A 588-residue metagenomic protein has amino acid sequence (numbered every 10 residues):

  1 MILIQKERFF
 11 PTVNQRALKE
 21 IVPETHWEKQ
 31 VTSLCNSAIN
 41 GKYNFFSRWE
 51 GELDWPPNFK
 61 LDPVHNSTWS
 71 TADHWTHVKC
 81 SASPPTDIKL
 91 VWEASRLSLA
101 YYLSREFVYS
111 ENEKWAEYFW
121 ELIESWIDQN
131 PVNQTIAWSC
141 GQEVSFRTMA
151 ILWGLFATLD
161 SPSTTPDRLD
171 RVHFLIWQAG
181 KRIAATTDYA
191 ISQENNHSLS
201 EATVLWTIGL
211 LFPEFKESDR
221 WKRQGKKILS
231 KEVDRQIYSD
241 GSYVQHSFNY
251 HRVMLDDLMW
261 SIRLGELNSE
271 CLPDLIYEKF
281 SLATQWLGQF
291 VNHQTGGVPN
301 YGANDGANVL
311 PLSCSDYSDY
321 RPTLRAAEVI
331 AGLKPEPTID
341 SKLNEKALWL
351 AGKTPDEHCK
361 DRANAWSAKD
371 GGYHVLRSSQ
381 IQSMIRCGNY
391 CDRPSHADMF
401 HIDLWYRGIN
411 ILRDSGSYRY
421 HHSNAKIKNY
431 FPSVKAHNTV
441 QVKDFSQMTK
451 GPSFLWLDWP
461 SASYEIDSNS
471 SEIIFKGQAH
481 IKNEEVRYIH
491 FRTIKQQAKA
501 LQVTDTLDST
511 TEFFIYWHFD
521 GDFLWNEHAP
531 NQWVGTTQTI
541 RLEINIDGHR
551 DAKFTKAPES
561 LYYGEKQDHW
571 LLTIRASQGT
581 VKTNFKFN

Functional and structural regions predicted by a protein language model:
M1-A82, K89-V91: Extended, charge-enriched "interface" segments that sit outside catalytic cores
R8-F10, N14-I21, H401-I402, Y406-H421 (+1 more regions): Acidic-aromatic substrate-binding/catalytic surfaces of carbohydrate-active enzymes
W69-S81, P85-S281, G297: Aromatic-lined, polymer-binding surfaces characteristic of secreted/periplasmic polysaccharide-degrading enzymes
S95, E201, A283, D370-G372 (+3 more regions): Residues that flank catalytic or metal-binding motifs in active/ligand-binding sites
S145, N304, P311-D316, Y320-R321 (+2 more regions): CBM-like, beta-strand-rich accessory domains located in the C-terminal region of large, secreted polysaccharide-active
E194-H197, Y250-H251, P394-H401, H437-N438 (+1 more regions): Histidine-centered active-site/metal-ligand motif
S242, N249-I411, D467-S470, I474 (+1 more regions): Carbohydrate-active enzyme catalytic cores, enriched for enzymes that act on polyanionic acidic polysaccharides
H246, I385, R413-D414, L542-I546: Short capping micro-motif at the N-terminus of alpha-helices
